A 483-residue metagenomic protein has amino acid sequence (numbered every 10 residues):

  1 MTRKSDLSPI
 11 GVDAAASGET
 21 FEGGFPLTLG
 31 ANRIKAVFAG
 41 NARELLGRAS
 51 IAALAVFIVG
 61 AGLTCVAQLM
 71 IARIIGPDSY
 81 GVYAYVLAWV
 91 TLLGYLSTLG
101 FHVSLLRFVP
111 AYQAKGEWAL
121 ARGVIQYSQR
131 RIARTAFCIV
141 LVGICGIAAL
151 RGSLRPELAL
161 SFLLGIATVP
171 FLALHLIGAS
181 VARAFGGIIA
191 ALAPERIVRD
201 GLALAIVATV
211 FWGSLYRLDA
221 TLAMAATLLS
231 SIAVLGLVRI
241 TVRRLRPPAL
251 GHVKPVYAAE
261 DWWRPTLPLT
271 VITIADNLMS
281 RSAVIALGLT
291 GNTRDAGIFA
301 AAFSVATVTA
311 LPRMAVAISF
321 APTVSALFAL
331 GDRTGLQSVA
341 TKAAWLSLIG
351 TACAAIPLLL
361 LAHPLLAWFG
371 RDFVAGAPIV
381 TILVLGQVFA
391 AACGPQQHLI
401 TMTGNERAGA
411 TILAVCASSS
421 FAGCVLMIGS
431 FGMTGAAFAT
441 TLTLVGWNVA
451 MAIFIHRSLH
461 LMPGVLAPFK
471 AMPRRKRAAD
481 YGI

Functional and structural regions predicted by a protein language model:
G11, G18-L29, R48-G60, V86 (+3 more regions): Membrane-water interface segments that mark the loop-to-transmembrane alpha-helix transition
A14, P26-L46, Y216-A226, V234-S280 (+3 more regions): Interhelical loop/hinge segments that connect adjacent transmembrane helices in multipass membrane
E19-N32, E44-V103, V140-I144, T168 (+4 more regions): Signature of the first transmembrane helix
F38, A42-G47, A148-G165, T293-R294 (+3 more regions): Interfacial segments at transmembrane-helix termini and the short loops linking adjacent helices
A49-C65, V198-R199, A223-R246, V253-P322 (+2 more regions): Transmembrane helical elements of multi-pass membrane transporters/channels
L99-K115, A184, A302-G331, Q337-A340 (+1 more regions): Helix-loop junctions and terminal segments of transmembrane helices in multi-pass membrane transport/translocation
L163, A193-R246, V415-S419, M433-R457: Hydrophobic alpha-helical transmembrane segments
L172-I197, V384-L413: Membrane-interface junctions at transmembrane-helix termini in multi-pass inner-membrane proteins
